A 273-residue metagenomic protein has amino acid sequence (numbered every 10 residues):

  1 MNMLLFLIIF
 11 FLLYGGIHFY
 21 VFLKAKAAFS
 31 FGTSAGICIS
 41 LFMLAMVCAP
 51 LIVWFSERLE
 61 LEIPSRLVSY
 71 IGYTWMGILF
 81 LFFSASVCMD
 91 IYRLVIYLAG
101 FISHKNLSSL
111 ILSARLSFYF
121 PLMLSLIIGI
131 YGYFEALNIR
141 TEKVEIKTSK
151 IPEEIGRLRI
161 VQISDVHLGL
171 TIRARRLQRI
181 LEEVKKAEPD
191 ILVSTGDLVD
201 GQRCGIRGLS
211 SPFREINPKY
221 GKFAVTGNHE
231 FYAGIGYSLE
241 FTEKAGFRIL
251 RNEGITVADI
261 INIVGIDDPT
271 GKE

Functional and structural regions predicted by a protein language model:
M1-L137: Non-catalytic terminal accessory segments
E142, K147-E273: Soluble catalytic domains of enzymes that build or remodel membrane lipids, polysaccharides, and related
